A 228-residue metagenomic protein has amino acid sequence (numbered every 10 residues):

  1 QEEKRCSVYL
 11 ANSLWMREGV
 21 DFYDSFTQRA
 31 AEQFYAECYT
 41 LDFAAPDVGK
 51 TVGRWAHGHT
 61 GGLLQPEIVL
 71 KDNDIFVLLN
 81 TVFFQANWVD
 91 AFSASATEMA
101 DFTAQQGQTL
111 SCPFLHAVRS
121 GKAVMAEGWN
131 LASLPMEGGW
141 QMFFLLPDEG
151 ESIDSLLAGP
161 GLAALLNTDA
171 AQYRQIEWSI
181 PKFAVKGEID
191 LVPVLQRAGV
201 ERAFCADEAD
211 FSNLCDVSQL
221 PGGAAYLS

Functional and structural regions predicted by a protein language model:
Q1-G150, A171-S228: Non-catalytic, conformational "gating/processing" segments within enzyme and secreted inhibitor domains
P147-Q172: Internal alpha/beta scaffold segment
